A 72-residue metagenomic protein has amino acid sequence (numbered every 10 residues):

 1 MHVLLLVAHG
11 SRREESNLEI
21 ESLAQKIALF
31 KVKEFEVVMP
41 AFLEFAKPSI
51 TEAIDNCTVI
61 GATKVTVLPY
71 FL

Functional and structural regions predicted by a protein language model:
M1-L72: Active-site-proximal alpha-helix that buttresses catalytic centers in soluble enzyme cores
